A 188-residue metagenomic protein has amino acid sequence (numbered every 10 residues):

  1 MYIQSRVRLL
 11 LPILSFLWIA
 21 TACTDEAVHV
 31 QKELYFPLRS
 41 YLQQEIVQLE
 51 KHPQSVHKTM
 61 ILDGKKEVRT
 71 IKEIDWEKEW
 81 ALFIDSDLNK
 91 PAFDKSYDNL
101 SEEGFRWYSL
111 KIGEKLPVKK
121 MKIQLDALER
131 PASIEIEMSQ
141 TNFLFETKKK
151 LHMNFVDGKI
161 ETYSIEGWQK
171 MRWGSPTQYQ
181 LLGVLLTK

Functional and structural regions predicted by a protein language model:
Y2-L11: Bacterial N-terminal signal peptides that target proteins for export
S5-R6, P37, D75: Poly-acidic low-complexity segments
L14-L17: Alpha-helical transmembrane segments
I19-A22: C-terminal motif of bacterial Sec signal peptides marking the signal peptidase cleavage site
T24-A27: Bacterial signal peptide processing site
Q31-Q54: Post-signal peptide N-terminal segment of mature Sec-exported envelope proteins
I46-L128: Surface-exposed acidic loop/strand-edge motifs in secreted or periplasmic proteins that form small linear binding
R106-K188: Gly/Pro-enriched, hydrophobic low-complexity segments that function as extracytoplasmic propeptides/linkers
